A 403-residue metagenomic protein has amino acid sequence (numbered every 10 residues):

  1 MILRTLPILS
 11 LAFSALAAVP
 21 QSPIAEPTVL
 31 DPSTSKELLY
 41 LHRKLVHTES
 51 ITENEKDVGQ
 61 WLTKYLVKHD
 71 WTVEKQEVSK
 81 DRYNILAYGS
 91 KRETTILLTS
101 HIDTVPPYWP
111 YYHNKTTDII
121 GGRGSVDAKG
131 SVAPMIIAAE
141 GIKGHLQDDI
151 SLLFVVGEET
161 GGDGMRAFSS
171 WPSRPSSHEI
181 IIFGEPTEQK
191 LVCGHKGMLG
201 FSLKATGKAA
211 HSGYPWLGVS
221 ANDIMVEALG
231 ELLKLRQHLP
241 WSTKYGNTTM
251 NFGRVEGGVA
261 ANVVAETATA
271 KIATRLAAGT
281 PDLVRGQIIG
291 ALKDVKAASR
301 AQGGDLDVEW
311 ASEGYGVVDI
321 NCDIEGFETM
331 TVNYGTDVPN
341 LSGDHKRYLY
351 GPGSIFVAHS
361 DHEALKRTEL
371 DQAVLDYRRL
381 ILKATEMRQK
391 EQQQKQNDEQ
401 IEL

Functional and structural regions predicted by a protein language model:
I2-L3, F13-S125, G144-L146, L349: Acidic/His- and Gly-rich active-site-bordering loop/insert found across diverse amide/peptide-bond hydrolases
A18-K36, E74-E77, S202-L403: Metal-dependent amide/peptide-bond hydrolase catalytic core, centered on the "pita-bread" metallohydrolase fold
E49, L66, A87, L98-H101 (+8 more regions): Buried hydrophobic positions in well-ordered alpha/beta secondary-structure cores of metabolic enzymes
K56-Q60, V132, R285-I289: Short, surface-exposed alpha-helical segments at coil->helix boundaries
T99-S100, L153-V155, I181-E185, K204-T206 (+1 more regions): Short beta-strand segments
I102-T116, H178, C193-K204: Acidic-glycine-rich active-site phosphate/pyrophosphate-binding loop
I120-A133, V219-N222, R367, D371: Short, conserved micro-motifs enriched in small and acidic residues
A133-G200: Acidic/histidine-rich catalytic neighborhood of metal-dependent amide-processing enzymes
